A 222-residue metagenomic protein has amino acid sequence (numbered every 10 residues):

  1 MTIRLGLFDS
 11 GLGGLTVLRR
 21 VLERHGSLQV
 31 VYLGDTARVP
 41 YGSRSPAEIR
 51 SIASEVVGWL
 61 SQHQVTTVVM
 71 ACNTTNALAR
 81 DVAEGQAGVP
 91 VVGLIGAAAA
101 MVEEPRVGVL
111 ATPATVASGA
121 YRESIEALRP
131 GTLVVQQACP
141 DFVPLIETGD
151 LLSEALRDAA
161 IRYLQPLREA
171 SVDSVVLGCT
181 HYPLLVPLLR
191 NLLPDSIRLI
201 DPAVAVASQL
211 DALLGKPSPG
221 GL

Functional and structural regions predicted by a protein language model:
M1-L222: Non-catalytic structural scaffold of enzyme domains
